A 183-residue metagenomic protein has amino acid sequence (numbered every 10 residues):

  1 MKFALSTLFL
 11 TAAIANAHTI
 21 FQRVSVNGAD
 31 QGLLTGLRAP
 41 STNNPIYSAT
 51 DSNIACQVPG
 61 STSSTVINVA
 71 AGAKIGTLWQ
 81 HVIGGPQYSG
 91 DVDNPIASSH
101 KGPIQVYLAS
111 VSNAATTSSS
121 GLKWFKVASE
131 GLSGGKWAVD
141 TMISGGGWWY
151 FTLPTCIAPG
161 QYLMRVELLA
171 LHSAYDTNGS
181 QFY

Functional and structural regions predicted by a protein language model:
M1-F21: Fungal secretory targeting signals
N16-Y183: Structured recognition/catalytic domains enriched at protein termini, typified by the LPMO catalytic fold at the mature
